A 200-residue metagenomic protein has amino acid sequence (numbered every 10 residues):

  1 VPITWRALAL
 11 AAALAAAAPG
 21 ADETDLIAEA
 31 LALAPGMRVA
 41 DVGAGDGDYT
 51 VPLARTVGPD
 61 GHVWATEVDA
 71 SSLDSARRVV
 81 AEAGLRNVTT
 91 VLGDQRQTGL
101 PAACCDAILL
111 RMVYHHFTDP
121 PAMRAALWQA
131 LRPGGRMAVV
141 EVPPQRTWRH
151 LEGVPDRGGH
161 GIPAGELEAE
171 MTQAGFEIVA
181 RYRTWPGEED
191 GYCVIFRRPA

Functional and structural regions predicted by a protein language model:
G20-M37: Conserved alpha-helix/loop element of class I SAM-dependent methyltransferases that forms part of the SAM/SAH-binding
P35-G36, P59-G61, L131-M137: Short glycine-dipeptide loop
G36-M37, T98-I108: A short acidic, Gly/Pro-enriched loop at the edge of an enzyme's catalytic core that lines a small-molecule cofactor
A40-T98: Class I SAM-dependent methyltransferase SAM/SAH-binding core
A54-R55, P121-R136: A short glycine-rich, Lys/Arg-flanked "PGG" loop and its adjoining helix->strand segment in the class I
L73, R136-E168: Conserved class I S-adenosyl-L-methionine
D106-P121: A short SAM/SAH-binding and catalytic strip from SAM-dependent methyltransferases
A180-A200: Core SAM-dependent methyltransferase catalytic element
